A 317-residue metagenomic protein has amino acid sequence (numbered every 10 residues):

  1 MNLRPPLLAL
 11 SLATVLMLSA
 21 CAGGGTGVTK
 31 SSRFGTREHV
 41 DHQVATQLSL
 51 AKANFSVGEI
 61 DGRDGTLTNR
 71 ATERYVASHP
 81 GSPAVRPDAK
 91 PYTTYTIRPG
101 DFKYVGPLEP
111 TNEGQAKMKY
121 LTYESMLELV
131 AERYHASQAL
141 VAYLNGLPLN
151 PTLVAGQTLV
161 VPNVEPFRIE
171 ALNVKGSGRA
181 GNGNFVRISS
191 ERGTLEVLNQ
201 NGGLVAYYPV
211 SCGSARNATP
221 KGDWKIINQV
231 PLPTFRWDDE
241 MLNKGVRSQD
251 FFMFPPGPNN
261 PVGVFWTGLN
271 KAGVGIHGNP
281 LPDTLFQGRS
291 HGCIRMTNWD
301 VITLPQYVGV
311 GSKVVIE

Functional and structural regions predicted by a protein language model:
M1-L10: Bacterial N-terminal signal peptides that target proteins for export
L18-A20: C-terminal motif of bacterial Sec signal peptides marking the signal peptidase cleavage site
A22-G25: Bacterial signal peptide processing site
F34-N69, I97-H135: Primarily a LysM-type cell-wall glycan-binding module
A51-F55, E73-G81, E132-A136, A142-L149 (+5 more regions): Sec-exported extracytoplasmic/periplasmic mature domains
T66-Y104, L140-S177: Extracellular LysM carbohydrate-binding repeats and other cell-envelope/extracellular binding modules
A171-N279: Gly/Pro-biased beta-strand-loop elements
F252-E317: C-terminal soluble interaction/assembly domains
